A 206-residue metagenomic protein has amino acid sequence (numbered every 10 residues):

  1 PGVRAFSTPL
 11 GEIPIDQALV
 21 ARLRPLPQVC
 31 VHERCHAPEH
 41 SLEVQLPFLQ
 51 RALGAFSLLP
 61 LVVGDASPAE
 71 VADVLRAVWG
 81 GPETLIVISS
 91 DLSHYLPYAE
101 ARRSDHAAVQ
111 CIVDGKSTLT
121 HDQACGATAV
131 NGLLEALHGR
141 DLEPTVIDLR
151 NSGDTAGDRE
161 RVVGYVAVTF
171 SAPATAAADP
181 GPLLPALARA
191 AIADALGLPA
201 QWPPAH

Functional and structural regions predicted by a protein language model:
P1-S152, A156, T175-A193, G197-P204: Active-site histidine-anchored catalytic micro-motif
V162-A167: Short hydrophobic/aromatic beta-strand or adjacent loop that forms the aromatic wall/cage of a ligand/substrate-binding
V168-A174: Short beta-strand-to-coil "C-cap" segments at the C-terminal boundary of structured domains/repeats, marking
